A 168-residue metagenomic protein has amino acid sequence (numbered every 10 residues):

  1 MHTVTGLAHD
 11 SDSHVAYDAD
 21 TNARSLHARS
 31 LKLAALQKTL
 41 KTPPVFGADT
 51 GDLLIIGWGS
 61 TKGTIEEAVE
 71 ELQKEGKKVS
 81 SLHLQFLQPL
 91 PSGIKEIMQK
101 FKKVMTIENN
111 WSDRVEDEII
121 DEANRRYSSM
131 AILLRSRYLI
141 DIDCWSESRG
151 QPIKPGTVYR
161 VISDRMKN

Functional and structural regions predicted by a protein language model:
M1-N168: Flexible, low-complexity linker and terminal segments
